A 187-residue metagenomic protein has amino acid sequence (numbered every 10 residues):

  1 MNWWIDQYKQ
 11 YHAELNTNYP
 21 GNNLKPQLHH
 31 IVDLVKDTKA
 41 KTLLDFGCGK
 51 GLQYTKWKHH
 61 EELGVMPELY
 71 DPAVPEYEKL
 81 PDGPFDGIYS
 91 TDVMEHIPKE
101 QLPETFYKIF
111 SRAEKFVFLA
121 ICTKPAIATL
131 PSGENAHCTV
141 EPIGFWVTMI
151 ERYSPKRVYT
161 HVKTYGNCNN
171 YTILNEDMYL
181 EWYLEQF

Functional and structural regions predicted by a protein language model:
M1-G87, P103-Y107, R112, T123 (+3 more regions): Conserved N-terminal segment of class I S-adenosyl-L-methionine
G87-V93: A short beta-strand submotif of the Rossmann-like class I SAM-dependent methyltransferase core that lines
H96-I97, Q101: A short His-aromatic
K115-F118: Short glycine-centered segments of the SAM/dcSAM-binding site in methyltransferase folds
C122-A128: Short "lid" loop at the C-terminus of a central beta-strand within the Rossmann-like core of SAM-dependent
